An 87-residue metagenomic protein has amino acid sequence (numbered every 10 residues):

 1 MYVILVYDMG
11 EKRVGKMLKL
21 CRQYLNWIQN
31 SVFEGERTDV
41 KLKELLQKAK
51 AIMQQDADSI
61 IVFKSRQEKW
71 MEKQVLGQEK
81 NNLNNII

Functional and structural regions predicted by a protein language model:
M1-K41: Extended, hydrophobic alpha-helical segments
Q23, S31, R37, K41 (+4 more regions): Acidic, divalent-metal-binding catalytic cores of TOPRIM and closely related two-metal-ion phosphodiester/pyrophosphate
N30-S59, K64: Short, intrinsically disordered low-complexity segments
A51-I87: C-terminal structural segments of small proteins and small subunits
